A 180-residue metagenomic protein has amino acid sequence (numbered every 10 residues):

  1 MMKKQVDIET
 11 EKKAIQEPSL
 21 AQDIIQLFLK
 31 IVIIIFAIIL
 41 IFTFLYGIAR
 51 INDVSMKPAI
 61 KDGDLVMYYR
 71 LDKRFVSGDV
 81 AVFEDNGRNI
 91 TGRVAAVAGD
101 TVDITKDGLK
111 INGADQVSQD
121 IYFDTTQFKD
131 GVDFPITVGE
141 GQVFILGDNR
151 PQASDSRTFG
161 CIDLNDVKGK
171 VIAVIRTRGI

Functional and structural regions predicted by a protein language model:
M1-I90, I162-D166, K170-I180: Protein maturation boundaries and topogenic segments
M56, K73, L109, Q116 (+1 more regions): Residue-level signature for short turns and capping positions that connect secondary-structure elements
L71, N86, D107, D148-N149: Short, surface-exposed secondary-structure boundary micro-motifs
V76, T91, N112, Q119 (+1 more regions): Glycine/Thr-rich phosphate-binding loops of Rossmann-like dinucleotide-binding domains
V94-I145: Structured, soluble extracytoplasmic/luminal domains of envelope-associated proteins
G131-I180: Beta-strand-rich cores of mature extracytoplasmic or soluble domains
